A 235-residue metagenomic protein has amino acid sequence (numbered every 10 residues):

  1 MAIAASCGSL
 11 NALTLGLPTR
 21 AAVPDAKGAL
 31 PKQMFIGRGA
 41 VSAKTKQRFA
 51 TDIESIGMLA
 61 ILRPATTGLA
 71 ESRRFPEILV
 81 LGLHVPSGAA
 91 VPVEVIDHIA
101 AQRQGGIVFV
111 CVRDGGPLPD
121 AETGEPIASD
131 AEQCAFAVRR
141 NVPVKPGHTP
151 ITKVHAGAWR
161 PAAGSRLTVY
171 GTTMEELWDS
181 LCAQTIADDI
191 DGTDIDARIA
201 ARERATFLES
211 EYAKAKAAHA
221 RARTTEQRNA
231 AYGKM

Functional and structural regions predicted by a protein language model:
M1-E122: N-terminal, leucine/charged-rich tether regions that mediate assembly and partner docking in large macromolecular
S42, V169-T173, D194, T224: Intrinsic-disorder/low-complexity, polar/charged segments
V93-I190: Extended assembly-interface/linker segments at domain junctions
V95, A215-A218, K234: Short, hydrophobic/aromatic alpha-helical segments in well-folded domains
D188-E203: Short, charge/polar-rich alpha-helical segments
A201, A205-A222: Non-transmembrane amphipathic alpha-helical segments
T225-M235: Short, charged, amphipathic alpha-helical segments
